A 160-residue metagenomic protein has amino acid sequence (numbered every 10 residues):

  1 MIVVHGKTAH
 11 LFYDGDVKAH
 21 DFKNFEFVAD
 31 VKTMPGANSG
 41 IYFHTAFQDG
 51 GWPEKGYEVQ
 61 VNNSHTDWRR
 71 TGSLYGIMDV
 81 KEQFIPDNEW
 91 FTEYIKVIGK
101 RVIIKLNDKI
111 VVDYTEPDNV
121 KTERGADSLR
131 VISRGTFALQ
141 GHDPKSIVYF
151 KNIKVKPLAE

Functional and structural regions predicted by a protein language model:
M1-E160: Carbohydrate-interacting regions of secretory-pathway proteins
